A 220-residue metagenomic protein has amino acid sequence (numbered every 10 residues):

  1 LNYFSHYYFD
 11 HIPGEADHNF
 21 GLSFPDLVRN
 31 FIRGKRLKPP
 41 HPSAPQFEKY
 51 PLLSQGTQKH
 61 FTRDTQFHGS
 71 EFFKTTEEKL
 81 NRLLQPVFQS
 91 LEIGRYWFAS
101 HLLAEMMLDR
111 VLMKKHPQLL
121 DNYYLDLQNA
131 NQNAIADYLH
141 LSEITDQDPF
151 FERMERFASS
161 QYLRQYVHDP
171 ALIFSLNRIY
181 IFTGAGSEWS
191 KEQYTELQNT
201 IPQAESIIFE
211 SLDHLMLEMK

Functional and structural regions predicted by a protein language model:
L1-F98, Q193-K220: An N-terminal structural lobe/cap that precedes and organizes the functional/catalytic core across diverse proteins
D10, L22-N30, H101-K114, F174-F182: Short, hydrophobic/amphipathic alpha-helical patches that form generic packing surfaces within helical domains
D64-H68, K114-P117, F182: Amphipathic alpha-helical interaction surfaces
N81-R153: Active-site-proximal alpha-helical scaffolds that flank and shape metal-associated catalytic sites
Y124-L217: An amphipathic alpha-helical core segment
